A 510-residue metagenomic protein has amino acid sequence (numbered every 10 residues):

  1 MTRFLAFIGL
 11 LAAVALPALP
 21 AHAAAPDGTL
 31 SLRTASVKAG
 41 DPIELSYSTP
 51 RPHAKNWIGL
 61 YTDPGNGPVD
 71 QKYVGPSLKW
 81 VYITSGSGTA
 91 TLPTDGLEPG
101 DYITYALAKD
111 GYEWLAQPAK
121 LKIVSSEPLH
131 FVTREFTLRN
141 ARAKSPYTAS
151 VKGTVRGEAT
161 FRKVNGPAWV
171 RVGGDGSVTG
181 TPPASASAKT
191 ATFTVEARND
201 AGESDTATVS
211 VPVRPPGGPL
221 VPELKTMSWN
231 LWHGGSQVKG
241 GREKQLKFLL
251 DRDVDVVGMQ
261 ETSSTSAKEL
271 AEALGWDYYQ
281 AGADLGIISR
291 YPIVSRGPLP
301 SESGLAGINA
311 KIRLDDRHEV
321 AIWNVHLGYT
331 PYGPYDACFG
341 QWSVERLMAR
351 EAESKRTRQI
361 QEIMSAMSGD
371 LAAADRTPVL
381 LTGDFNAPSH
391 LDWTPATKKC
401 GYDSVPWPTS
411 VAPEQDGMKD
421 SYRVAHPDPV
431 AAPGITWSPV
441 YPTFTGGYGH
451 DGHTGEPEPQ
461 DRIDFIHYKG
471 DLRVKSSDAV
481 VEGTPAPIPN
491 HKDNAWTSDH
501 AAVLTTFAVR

Functional and structural regions predicted by a protein language model:
A25-S126, S204-T206: Extended, solvent-exposed regions of the mature portions of secreted/cell-surface glycoproteins
E127, E203-E272, D316, V320 (+2 more regions): N-terminal, active-site-proximal structural segment of metallo-dependent hydrolase catalytic domains
H130-E158, V209: Solvent-exposed, low-complexity, repeat-rich "mucin-like" stalks and linkers
G157-E158, V164-V172: Short, solvent-exposed loop/linker segments at beta-strand-coil boundaries, enriched for Pro/Gly and Ser/Thr
A168-P183: Strand-loop-strand motifs at the edges of beta-sheets in extracellular beta-sandwich domains
A188-D200: A short beta-strand micro-motif common to beta-rich folds, especially ectodomain repeats
V256-D336: Structured beta-strand-rich core segments of catalytic domains in phosphoester-bond hydrolases
G304, G369-V379, A387-R510: Metal-dependent phosphoester-hydrolase catalytic domains
